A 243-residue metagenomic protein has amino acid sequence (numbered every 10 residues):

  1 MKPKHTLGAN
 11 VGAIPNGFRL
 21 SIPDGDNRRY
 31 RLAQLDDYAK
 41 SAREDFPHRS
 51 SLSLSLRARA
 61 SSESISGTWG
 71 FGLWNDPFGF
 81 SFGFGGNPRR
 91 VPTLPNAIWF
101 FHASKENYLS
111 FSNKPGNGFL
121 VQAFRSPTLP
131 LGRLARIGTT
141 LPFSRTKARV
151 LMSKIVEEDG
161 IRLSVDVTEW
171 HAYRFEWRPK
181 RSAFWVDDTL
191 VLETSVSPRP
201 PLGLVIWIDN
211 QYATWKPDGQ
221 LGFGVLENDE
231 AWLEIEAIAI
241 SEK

Functional and structural regions predicted by a protein language model:
M1-R19: Extracellular glycan-recognition surfaces and repeat-rich motifs
R19-T146: Secretory/extracellular carbohydrate-interaction modules and structurally similar beta-sandwich "look-alikes"
A39-F46, E158-S164, E193: Beta-strand-rich interaction surfaces with strong enrichment in secreted/lumenal proteins
P47-R49, D166-T168, S197-R199: Surface-exposed coil/turn segments at beta-strand junctions on protein surfaces, enriched
S51-S55, R59-S66, F80-S81, P198-K243: Ligand-recognition surfaces built from glycine- and aromatic
L56, E169-W177, S182-F184: Short tryptophan-centered beta-strand motifs in secreted/extracellular beta-sheet-rich domains of glycan-recognition
L151-R174, P201: Trp-centered recognition loops
W185-T189: Short strand-turn-strand beta-turns centered on an Asx-Gly dipeptide
